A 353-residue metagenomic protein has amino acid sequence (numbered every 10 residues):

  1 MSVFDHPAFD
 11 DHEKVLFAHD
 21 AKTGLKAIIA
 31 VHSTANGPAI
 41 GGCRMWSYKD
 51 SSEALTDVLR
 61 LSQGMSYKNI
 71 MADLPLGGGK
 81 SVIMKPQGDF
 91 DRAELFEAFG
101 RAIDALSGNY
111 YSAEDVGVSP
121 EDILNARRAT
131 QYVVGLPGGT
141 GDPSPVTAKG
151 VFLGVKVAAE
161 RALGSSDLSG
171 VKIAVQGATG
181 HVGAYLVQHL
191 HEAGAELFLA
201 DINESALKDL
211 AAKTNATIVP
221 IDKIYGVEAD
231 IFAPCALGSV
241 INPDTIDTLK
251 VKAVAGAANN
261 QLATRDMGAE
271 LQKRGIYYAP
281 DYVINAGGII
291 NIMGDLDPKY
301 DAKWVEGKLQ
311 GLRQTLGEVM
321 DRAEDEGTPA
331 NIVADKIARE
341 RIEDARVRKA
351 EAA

Functional and structural regions predicted by a protein language model:
M1-L136: N-terminal ligand-binding/catalytic initiation module
N69-L74, N109-E114, L163-K172, I221 (+2 more regions): Flexible, glycine/charged-enriched surface loops at secondary-structure junctions
L106-G108, S169, H189-E196, I246-V254 (+1 more regions): Short, surface-exposed connector motifs at secondary-structure boundaries
Y110, L197, I218, Y277-Y278 (+1 more regions): Hydrophobic beta-strand scaffold residues
D142-I231: Glycine-rich phosphate/diphosphate-binding loop of Rossmann-like nucleotide-binding domains
A159, K252-A353: Adenosine-phosphate binding glycine-rich loop
G180, I202-A279, V283: Rossmann-like adenosine-cofactor binding region
